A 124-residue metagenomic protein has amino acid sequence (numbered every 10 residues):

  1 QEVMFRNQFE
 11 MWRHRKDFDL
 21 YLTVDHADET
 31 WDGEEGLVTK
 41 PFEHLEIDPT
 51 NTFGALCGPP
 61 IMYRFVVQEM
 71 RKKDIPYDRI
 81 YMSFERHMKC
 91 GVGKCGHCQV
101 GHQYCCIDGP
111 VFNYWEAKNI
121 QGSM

Functional and structural regions predicted by a protein language model:
Q1-K89: FNR/FR-type flavoprotein reductase catalytic core
Y21, T50, V92, C106-I107 (+1 more regions): Short linear functional motifs in flexible/disordered or boundary regions
E34, I80, H102, D108 (+1 more regions): Glycine-rich, flexible loop/turn motifs
I61, E85-P110: Local cysteine-cluster metal-coordination motifs and their immediate loop/turn environment, predominantly Fe-S cluster
R71, Y104-C106, G122: Alpha-helix termini
V111-M124: Short microdomains enriched in Cys/His and/or Lys/Arg
